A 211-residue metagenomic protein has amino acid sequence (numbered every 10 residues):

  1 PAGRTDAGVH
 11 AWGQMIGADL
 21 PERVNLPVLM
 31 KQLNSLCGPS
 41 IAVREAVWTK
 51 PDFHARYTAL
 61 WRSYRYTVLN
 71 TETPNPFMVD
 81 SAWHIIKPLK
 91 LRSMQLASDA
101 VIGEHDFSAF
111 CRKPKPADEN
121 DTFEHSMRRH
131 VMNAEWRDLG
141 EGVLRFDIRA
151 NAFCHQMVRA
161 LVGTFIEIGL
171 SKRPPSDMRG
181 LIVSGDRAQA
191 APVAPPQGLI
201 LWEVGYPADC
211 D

Functional and structural regions predicted by a protein language model:
P1-D211: Structured-RNA-binding interfaces characteristic of tRNA pseudouridine synthases
